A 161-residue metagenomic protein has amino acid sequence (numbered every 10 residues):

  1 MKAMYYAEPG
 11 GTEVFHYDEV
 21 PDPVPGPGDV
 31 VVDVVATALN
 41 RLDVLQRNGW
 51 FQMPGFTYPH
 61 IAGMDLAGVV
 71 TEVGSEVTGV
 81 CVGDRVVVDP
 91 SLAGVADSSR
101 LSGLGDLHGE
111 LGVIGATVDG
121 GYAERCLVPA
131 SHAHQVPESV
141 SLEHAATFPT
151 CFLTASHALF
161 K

Functional and structural regions predicted by a protein language model:
M1-K2: Extreme N-terminal starter segment of soluble prokaryotic enzymes
Y5-E8, N48, V70: Residue-level signal for short segments within beta-strands and strand-turn junctions of well-structured beta-sheet
A7-G11, T37-L39: Short polar catalytic/cofactor-binding loops
T12-P21: Short glycine/threonine/proline-enriched tight-turn/helix- or strand-capping micro-motif at secondary-structure
P21-A38, W50-L101, P137-V140: Glycine-rich beta-strand-centered segment in the early N-terminal region that forms part of a ligand/cofactor-binding
R41-N48: Cytochrome P450 core scaffold surrounding the K-helix E-X-X-R motif and the conserved "meander" helix-loop region
L92-K161: NAD(P)H dinucleotide-binding glycine-rich loop of Rossmann-like/cofactor-binding domains, especially the beta1-alpha1
